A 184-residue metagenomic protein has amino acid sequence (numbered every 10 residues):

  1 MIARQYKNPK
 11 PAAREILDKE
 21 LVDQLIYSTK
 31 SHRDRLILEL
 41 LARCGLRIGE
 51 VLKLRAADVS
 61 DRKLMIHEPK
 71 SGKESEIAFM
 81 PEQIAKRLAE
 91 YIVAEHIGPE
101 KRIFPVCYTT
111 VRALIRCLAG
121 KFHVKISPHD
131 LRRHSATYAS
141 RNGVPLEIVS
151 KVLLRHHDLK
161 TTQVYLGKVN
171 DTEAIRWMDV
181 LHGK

Functional and structural regions predicted by a protein language model:
Q5-A12, R62-A85, V93-H96: Basic, Lys/Arg-rich DNA-contacting stretches centered on the C-terminal catalytic core of tyrosine recombinase systems
N8, A78-E82, G167-K184: DNA/chromatin major-groove-contacting recognition/catalytic segments
E15-I48: Basic, Lys/Arg- and aromatic-enriched nucleic-acid-binding interface segment
Y27, I97-P99, A113-V152: Short, basic (Lys/Arg/His-rich) helix/loop patches that form interaction surfaces in the mid-to-C-terminal regions
L41-R62, E147-I148: Short, charged phosphate-coordinating catalytic segments
D58-D61, K125, V144-V164: Short, polar N-cap/turn motifs at the start of nucleic acid-interacting alpha helices
K70-G72, L153-D179: Catalytic-site neighborhood detector that most strongly recognizes the C-terminal catalytic loop/helix of tyrosine
P81-V124: Active-site/catalytic core of tyrosine-dependent DNA strand-transfer enzymes
